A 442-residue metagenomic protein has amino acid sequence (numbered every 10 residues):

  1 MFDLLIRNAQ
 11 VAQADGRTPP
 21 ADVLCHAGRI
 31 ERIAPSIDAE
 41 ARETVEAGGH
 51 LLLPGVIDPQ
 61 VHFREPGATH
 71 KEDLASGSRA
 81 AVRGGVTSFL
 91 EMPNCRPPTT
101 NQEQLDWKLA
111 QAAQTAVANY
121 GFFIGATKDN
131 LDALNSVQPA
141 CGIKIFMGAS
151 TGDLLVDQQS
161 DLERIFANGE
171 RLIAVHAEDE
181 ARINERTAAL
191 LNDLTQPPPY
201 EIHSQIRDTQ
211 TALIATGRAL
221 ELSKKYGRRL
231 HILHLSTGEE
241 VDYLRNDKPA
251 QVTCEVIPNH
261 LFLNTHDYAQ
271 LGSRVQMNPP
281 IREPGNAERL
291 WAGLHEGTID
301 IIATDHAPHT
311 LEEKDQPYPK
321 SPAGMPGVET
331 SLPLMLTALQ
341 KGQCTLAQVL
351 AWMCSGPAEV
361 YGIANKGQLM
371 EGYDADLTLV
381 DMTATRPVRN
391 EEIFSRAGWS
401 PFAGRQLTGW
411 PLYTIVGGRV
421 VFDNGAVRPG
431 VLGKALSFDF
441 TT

Functional and structural regions predicted by a protein language model:
M1-E40: N-terminal metal-binding scaffold of metallo-dependent hydrolase/deaminase domains
A12-D22, E359-E391, R405, N424: Acidic, glycine-enriched loop/beta-strand segments at the rims of small-molecule binding/catalytic pockets
S36-L52: Active-site metal-binding motif and surrounding structural segment of the metallo-beta-lactamase
H50-T115: Metal-associated gating/positioning segment near the N- to mid-region
A110-A126: A glycine-rich helix N-cap at a beta->alpha junction
D132-F146, T151-I302: Histidine/acidic residue-rich metal-binding segments in metalloenzymes
P197, E201-R218, L222-G227, R274 (+3 more regions): His/Asp/Glu-enriched, well-ordered alpha-helical/loop segment that forms or immediately abuts the divalent-metal
V275, Y318-P319, P387-A403: Short, surface-exposed loop/helix-turn segments at secondary-structure junctions that function as lids/hinges flanking
